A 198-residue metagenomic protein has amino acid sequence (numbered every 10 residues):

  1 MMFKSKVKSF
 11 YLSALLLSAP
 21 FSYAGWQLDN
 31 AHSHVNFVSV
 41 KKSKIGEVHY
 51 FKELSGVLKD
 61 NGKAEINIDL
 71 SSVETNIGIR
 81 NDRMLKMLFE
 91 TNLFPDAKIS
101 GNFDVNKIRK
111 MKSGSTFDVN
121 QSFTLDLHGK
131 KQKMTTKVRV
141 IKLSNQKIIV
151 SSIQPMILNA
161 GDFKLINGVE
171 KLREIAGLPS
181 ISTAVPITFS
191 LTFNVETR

Functional and structural regions predicted by a protein language model:
M2-Y11: Bacterial N-terminal signal peptides that target proteins for export
L12, Y23-A24: Short, charged low-complexity linear motifs
A19-P20: N-terminal signal peptide c-region/cleavage motif recognized by signal peptidases
A24-R198: Low-complexity, acidic/polar, glycine-enriched regions of mature
